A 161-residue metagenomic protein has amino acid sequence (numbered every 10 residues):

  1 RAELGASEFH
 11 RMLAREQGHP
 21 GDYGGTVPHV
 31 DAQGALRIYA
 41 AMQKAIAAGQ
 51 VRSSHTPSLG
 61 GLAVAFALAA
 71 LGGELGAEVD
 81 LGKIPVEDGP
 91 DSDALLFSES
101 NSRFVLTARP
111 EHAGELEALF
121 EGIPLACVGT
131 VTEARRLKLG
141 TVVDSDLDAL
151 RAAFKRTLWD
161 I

Functional and structural regions predicted by a protein language model:
R1-G25: Short, acidic (Asp/Glu-rich) active-site segment that either coordinates a divalent metal cofactor
P20, G24-V27, Y39, A45-I161: Glycine-/charge-enriched secondary-structure boundary and capping motifs
V30-R37: C-terminal transmembrane module of polytopic alpha-helical membrane proteins
